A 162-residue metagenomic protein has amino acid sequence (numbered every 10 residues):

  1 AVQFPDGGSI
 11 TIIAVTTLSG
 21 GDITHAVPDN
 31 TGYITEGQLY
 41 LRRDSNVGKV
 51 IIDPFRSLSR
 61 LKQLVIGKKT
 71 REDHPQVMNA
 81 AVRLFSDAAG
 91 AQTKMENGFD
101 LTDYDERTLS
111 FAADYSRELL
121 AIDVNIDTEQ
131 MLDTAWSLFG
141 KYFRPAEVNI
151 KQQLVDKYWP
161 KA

Functional and structural regions predicted by a protein language model:
A1-A162: P-loop NTPase catalytic core
